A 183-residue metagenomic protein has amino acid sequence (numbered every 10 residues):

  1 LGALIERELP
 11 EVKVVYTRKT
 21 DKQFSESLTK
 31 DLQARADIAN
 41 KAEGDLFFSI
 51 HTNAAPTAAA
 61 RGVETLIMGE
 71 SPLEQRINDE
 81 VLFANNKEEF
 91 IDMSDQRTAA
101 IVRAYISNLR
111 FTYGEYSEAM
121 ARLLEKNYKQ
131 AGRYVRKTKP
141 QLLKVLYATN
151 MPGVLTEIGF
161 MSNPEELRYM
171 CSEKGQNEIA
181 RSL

Functional and structural regions predicted by a protein language model:
L1-D95, F111-E118, N177: Catalytic-core regions of hydrolytic enzymes
N53-P56, R103-L183: Active-site-adjacent mobile loop/cap segments within catalytic or ligand-binding domains
D79-I106, G159-E165: The feature captures the short pre-catalytic strand/loop hairpin that immediately precedes and shapes the active-site
